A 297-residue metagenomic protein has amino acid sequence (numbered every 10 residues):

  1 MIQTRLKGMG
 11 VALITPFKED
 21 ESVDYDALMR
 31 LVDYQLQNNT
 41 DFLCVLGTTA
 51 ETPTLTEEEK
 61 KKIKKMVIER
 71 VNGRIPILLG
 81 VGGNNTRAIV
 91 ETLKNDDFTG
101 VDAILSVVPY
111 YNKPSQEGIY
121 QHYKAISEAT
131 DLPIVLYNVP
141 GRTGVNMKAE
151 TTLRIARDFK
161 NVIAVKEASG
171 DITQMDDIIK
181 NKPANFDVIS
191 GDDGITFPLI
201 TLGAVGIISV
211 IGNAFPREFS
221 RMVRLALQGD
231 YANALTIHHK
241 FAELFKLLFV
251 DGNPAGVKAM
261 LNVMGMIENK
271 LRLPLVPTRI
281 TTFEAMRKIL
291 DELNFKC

Functional and structural regions predicted by a protein language model:
I2-G144, R154: Active-site beta->alpha loop and helix N-cap motifs at the rims of alpha/beta catalytic domains
R5-P16, N38-T40, T49, A204 (+1 more regions): C-terminal alpha-helical cap/extension of soluble enzyme domains
E19, Y25, E57, A149 (+2 more regions): Alpha-helix N-capping/helix-start residues
Y25, M29-V32, A149, F283-L290: Short, amphipathic alpha-helical "lid/cap" segments that border enzyme active or binding sites
L28, K60, K64, I89 (+7 more regions): A general structural signal for well-ordered alpha-helical segments in protein cores
E128-A129, R142-F249: Catalytic alpha/beta core domains of metabolic enzymes, predominantly
N138-V139, N161-V162, R272-L273: Glycine-rich phosphate-binding "P-loop"
